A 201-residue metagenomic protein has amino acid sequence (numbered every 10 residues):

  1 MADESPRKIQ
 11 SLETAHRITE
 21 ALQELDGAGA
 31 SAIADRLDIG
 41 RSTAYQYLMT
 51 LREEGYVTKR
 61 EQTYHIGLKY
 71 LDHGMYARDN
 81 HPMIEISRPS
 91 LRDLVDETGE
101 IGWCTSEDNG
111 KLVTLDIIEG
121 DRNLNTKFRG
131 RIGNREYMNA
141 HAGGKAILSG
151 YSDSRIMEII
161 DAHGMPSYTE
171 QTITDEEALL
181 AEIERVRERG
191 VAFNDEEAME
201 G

Functional and structural regions predicted by a protein language model:
M1-I84: N-terminal helix-turn-helix
M75-A162: Amphipathic alpha-helical effector-binding/dimerization core of metabolite-sensing transcriptional regulators
P166-Y168: Short loop->beta-strand "edge-of-pocket" segments that line small-molecule binding or catalytic clefts across diverse
D175-G201: Extended hydrophobic
